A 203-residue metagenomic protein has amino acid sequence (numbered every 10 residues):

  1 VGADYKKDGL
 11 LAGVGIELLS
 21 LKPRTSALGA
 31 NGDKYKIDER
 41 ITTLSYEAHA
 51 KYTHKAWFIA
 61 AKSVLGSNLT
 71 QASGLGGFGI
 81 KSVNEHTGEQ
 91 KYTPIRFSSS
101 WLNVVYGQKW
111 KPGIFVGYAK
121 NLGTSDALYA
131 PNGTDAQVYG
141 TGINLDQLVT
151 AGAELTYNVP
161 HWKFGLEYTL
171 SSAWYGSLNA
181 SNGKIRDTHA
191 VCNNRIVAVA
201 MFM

Functional and structural regions predicted by a protein language model:
V1-D4: Conserved beta-alpha junction segments in alpha/beta enzyme cores
K6-L145, V149: Detector for outer-membrane/organellar transmembrane beta-barrel domains, recognizing the amphipathic beta-strand
I16, S20, I185-A190, V197-A198: A subset of solvent-exposed loop/turn segments in beta-rich extracellular surface proteins, enriched in glycine
V64, G152, I196-V197: Residue-level detector of intrinsically disordered/flexible regions characterized by low predicted structural confidence
V105, L155-Y157, V191: Generic structural signal for beta-strand residues in well-ordered domains
S125-Y129, G165-L166, W174-R186: A glycine-biased, small/acidic residue-tolerant capping/turn segment at secondary-structure junctions
E154-G176: C-terminal closing repeat unit and adjoining cap/tail of repeat-based domains
V159, A190-M203: Outer-membrane beta-barrel "beta-signal"
